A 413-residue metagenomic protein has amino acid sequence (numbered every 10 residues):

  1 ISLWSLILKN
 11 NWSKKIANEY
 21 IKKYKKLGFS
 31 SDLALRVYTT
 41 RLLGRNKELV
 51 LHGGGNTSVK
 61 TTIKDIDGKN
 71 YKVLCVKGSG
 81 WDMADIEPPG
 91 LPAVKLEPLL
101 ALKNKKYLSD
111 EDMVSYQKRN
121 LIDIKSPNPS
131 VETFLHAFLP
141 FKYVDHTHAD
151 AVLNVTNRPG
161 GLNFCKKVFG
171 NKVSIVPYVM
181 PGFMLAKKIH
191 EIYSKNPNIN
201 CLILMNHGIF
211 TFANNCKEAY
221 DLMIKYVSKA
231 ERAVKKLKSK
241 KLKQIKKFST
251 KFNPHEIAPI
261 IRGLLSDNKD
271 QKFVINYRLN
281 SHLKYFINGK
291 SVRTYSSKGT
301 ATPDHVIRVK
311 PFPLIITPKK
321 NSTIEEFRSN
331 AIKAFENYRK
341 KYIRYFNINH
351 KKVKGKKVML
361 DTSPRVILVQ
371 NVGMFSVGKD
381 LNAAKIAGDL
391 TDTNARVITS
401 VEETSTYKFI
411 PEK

Functional and structural regions predicted by a protein language model:
I7-K413: Glycine-rich flexible loops
